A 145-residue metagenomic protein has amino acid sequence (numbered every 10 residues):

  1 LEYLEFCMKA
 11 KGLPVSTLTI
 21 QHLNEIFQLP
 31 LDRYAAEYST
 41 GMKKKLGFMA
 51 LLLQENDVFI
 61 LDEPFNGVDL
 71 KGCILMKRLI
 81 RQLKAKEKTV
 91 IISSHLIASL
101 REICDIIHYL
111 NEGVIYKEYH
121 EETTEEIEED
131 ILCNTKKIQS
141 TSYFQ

Functional and structural regions predicted by a protein language model:
L1-K11: Q-loop/switch helix immediately C-terminal to the Walker
L23-S39: Conserved ABC nucleotide-binding domain
F48: Hydrophobic anchor residue at the start of the ABC signature
F59-E63: Catalytic Walker B motif of ABC-type/P-loop ATPase nucleotide-binding domains
L70-G72: Helix N-cap at the start of a conserved alpha-helix in ABC-type nucleotide-binding domains
I74-K86: Helical segment within the ABC ATPase nucleotide-binding domain
S93-H95: H-loop/switch region of ABC-family ATPase nucleotide-binding domains
I107-Y119: H-loop (His-switch) and adjacent beta-strand-loop-beta switch element of ABC-type ATPase nucleotide-binding domains
